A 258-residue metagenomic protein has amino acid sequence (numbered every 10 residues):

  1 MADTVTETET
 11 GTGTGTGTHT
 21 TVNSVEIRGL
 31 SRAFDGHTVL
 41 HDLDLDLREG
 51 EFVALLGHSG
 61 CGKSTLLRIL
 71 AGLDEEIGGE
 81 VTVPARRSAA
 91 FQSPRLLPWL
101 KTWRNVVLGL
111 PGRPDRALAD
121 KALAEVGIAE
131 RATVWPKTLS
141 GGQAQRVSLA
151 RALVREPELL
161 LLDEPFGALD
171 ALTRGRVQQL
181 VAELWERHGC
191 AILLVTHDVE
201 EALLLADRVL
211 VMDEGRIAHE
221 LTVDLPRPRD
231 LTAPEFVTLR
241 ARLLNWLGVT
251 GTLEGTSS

Functional and structural regions predicted by a protein language model:
L56-H58: The feature captures the beta-strand-to-loop junction immediately N-terminal to the Walker
A71: Helix-to-loop junction immediately C-terminal to a conserved catalytic motif
P114-V126, R242: ABC nucleotide-binding domain "signature" region
W135-L139, Q143-Q145: Conserved ABC ATPase signature
L149: Hydrophobic anchor residue at the start of the ABC signature
V154-E158: A short, proline-enriched helix->beta-strand linker immediately N-terminal to the Walker B motif in ABC-type P-loop
